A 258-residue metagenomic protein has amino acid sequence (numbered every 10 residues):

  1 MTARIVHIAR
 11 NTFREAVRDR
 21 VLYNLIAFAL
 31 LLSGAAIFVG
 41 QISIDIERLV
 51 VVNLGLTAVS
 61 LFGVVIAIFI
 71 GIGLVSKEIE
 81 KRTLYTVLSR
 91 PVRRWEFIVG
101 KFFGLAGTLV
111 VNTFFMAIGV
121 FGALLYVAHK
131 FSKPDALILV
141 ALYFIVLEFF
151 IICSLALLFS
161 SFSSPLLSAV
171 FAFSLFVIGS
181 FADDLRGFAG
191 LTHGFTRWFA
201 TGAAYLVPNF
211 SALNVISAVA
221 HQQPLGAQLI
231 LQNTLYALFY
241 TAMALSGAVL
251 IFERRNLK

Functional and structural regions predicted by a protein language model:
M1-Y23: Aromatic- and glycine-rich beta-strand/loop motifs that create alpha-glucan
T2, A35, S43-D45, L167 (+1 more regions): Terminal transmembrane helical anchor/hairpin motif
A9, L74-A106, F252: Helix-loop-helix units of permease transmembrane domains in multi-pass membrane transporters, especially ABC
E15, S76, V87-S89, A156 (+1 more regions): Helix-capping/transition residues at the boundaries of transmembrane alpha-helices and the short helical linkers
N24, F28, V99-G100, F171-S174: Hydrophobic core positions of alpha-helical segments in small-molecule transporters and transporter systems
L30-L74, I98-L167, D183, F188 (+2 more regions): Secretory targeting signals
R254-K258: Short cytosolic juxtamembrane segments of multi-pass membrane proteins
